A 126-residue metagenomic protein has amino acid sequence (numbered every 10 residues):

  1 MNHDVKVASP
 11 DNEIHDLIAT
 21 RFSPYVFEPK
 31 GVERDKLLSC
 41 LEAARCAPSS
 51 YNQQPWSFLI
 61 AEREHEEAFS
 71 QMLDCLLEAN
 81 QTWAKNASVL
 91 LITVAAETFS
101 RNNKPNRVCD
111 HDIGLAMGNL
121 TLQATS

Functional and structural regions predicted by a protein language model:
M1-V89: N-terminal amphipathic, basic helical "cap/leader" segment at the start of enzyme domains
P24-Y25, M72-D74, A96-R107: Glycine/charged-rich beta-loop-alpha catalytic/anionic-binding loops adjacent to active sites
A44-R45, L91, F99-S126: Small-aliphatic-rich amphipathic alpha-helix that forms the alpha element of a beta-alpha
R63, V94-A96: Fold-independent oxyanion-binding glycine-rich loops and adjacent beta-strand/coil segments at enzyme active sites
